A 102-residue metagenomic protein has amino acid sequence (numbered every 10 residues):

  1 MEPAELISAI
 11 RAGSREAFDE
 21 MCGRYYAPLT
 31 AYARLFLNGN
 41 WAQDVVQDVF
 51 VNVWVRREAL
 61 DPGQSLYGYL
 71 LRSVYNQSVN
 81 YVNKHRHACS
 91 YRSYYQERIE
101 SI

Functional and structural regions predicted by a protein language model:
M1-P3: Acidic, Ser/Thr- and Pro/Gly-rich low-complexity regulatory segments
L6, A17-F18, V45, L66 (+2 more regions): Hydrophobic side chains within well-formed alpha-helices
I7-S8, T30, R34, Y67 (+2 more regions): Solvent-exposed, non-membrane alpha-helical residues enriched in polar/charged side chains
R11-D19, T30-D48: Short, charged helix-capping/linker segments at alpha-helix termini
R15, Q43, R57-G63, Y67 (+1 more regions): A short, glycine- and basic residue-enriched loop/turn that sits immediately adjacent to a domain's principal
E20-R24: Alpha-helical structural segments
D44-V51, Q64-N76: Structural recognition of an alpha-helix C-terminal capping motif at a helix-to-coil junction
E58-P62, Y75-S93: Arg/Lys-rich amphipathic alpha helix in sigma70-family domain 2
